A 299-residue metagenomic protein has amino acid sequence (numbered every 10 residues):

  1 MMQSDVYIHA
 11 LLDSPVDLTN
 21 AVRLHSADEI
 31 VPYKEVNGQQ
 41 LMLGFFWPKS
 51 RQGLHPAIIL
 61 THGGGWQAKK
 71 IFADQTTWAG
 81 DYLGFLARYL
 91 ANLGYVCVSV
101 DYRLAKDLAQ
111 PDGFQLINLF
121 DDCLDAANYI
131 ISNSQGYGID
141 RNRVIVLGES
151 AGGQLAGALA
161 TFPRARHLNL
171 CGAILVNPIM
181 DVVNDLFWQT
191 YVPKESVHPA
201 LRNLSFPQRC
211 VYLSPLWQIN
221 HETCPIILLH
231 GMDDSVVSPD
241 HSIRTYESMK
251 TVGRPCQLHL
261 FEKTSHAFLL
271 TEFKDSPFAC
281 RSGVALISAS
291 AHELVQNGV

Functional and structural regions predicted by a protein language model:
Q3-G53: N-terminal cap/lid segment of alpha/beta-hydrolase-fold proteins
V16-R23, P178-Q218, C224: Mobile cap/lid helix-loop segments that gate and shape the active-site cleft of serine hydrolases
R51-G53, I58-Y89: Short, surface-exposed "cap/lid" segments of acyl-processing enzymes
T76-Y89, L93-R141, D275-F278: Catalytic nucleophile-loop/oxyanion-hole region of alpha/beta-hydrolase and closely related hydrolase-like folds
D125-W188: Primarily recognizes the serine-hydrolase "nucleophile elbow" in alpha/beta-hydrolase and SGNH/GDSL folds
E222, L228-H230, D234: Short beta-strand/loop motif that positions the catalytic acidic residue of the alpha/beta-hydrolase fold
S235-R244: Conserved alpha/beta-hydrolase "acid-adjacent" motif
T264-P277: Catalytic histidine-centered segment of alpha/beta-hydrolase-like enzymes
